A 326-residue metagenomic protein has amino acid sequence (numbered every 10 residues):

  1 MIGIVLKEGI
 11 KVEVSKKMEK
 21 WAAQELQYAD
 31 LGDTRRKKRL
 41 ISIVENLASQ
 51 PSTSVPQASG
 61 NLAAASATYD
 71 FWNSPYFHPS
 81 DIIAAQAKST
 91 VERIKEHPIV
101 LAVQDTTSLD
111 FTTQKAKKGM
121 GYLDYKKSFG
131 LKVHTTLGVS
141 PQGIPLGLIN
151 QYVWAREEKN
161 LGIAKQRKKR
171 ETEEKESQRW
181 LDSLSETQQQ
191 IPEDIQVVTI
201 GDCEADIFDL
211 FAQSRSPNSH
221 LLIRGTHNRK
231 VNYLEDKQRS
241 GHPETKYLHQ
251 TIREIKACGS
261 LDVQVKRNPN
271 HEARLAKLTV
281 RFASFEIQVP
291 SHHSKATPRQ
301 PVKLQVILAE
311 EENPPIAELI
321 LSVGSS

Functional and structural regions predicted by a protein language model:
I2-K117, Y125-K132, L137-S326: Single, function-defining residue in the core of a domain
